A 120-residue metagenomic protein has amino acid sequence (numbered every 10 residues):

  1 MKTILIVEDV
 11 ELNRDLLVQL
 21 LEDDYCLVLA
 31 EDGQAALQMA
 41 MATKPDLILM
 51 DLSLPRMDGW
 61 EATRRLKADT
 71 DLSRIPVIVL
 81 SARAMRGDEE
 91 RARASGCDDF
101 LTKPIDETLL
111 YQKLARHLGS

Functional and structural regions predicted by a protein language model:
V10-V28: Two-component/phosphorelay signaling modules centered on CheY-like receiver
L12, I105-L114: C-terminal output helix
Y25-E31, M39, L101: Short hydrophobic/Thr-rich beta-strand motif most characteristic of the beta2 strand and flanking loop of CheY-like
D51, S81: Active-site residues of response regulator receiver
P55, S73, M85, K103: The feature encodes the CheY-like receiver
